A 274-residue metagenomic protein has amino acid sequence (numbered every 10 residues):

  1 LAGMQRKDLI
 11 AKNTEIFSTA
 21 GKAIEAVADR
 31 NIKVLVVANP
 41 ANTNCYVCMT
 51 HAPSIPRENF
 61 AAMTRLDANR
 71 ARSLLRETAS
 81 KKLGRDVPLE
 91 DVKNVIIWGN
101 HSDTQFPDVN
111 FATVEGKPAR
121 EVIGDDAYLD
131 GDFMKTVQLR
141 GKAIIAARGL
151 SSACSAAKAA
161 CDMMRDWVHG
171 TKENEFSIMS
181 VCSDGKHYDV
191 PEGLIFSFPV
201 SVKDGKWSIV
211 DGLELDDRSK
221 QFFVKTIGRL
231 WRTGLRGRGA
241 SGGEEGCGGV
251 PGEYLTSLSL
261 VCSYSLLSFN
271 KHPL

Functional and structural regions predicted by a protein language model:
L1-A2: Oxyanion-hole/transition-state-stabilizing segment in secreted/luminal serine hydrolases and related acyltransferases
Q5-L74: Rossmann-like NAD(P)(H) cofactor-binding subdomain of soluble oxidoreductases
R76-Y254: Long, compositionally biased stretches enriched for glycine and/or charged residues
H272: Cationic, low-complexity basic patches in intrinsically disordered or flexible, solvent-exposed regions
